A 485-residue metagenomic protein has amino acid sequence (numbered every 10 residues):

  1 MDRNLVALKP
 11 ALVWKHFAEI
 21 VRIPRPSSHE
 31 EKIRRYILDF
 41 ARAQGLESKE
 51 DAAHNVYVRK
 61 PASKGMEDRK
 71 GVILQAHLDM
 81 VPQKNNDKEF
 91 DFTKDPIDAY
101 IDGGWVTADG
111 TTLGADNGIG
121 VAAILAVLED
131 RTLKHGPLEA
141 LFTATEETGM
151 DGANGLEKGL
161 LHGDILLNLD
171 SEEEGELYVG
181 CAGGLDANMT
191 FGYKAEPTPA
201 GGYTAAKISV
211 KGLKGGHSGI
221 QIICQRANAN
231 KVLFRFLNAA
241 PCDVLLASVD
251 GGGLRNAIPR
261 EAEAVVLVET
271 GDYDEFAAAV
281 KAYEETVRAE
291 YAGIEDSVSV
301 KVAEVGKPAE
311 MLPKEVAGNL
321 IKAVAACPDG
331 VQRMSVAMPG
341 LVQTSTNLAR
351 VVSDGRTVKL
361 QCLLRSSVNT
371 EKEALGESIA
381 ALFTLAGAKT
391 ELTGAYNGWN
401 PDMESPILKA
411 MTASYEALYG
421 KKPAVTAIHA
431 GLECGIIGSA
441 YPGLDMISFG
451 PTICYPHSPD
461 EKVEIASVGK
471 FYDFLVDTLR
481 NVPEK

Functional and structural regions predicted by a protein language model:
R3-G104: Acidic/His- and Gly-rich active-site-bordering loop/insert found across diverse amide/peptide-bond hydrolases
K9-V13, Q343-R356, L363, Y419-D477: Zn-dependent metallopeptidase/amidohydrolase metal-coordination segment
P24, D102-T107, E147-T148, A153-R365: Midchain, well-structured core segments that form catalytic/ion-binding scaffolds
M66-T148, A153-D164, A205, K314-A317 (+6 more regions): Active-site metal-coordination/substrate-binding segment of hydrolases, especially metallo-dependent peptidases
L78-M80, T112, L141-G149, D170-E174 (+3 more regions): Acidic, glycine-rich active-site loops and adjacent beta-strand->loop/helix elements that engage anionic groups
G159, Q225-P241, D272-Y273, G318-A325 (+3 more regions): His/Asp/Glu-rich mid-to-C-terminal helical/loop segments that flank catalytic regions of hydrolases
Q221, N228-V249, P401-L444: Active-site-adjacent substrate-binding region of metalloamidase/peptidase-like peptide-processing proteins
L341-A430: Substrate-recognition/cap regions that form aromatic- and gly/pro-loop-enriched pockets for small-molecule ligands
